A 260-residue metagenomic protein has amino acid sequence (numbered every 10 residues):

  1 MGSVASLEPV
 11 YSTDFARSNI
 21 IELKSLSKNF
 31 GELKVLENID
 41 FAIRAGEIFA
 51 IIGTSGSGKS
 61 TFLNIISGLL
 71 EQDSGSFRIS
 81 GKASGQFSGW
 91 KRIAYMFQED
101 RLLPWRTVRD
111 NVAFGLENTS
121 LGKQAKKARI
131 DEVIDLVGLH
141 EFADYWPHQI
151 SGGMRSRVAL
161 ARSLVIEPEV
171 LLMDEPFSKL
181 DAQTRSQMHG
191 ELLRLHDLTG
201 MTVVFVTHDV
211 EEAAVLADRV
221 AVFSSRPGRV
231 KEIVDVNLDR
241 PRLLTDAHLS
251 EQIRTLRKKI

Functional and structural regions predicted by a protein language model:
I52-T54: The feature captures the beta-strand-to-loop junction immediately N-terminal to the Walker
S67: Helix-to-loop junction immediately C-terminal to a conserved catalytic motif
K82-F97, N118, K123-K127, L243-A247: ABC ATPase NBD coupling module
Q124-F142, R194: Conserved ABC ATPase "signature" region
W146-I150, M154: Conserved ABC ATPase signature
V165-E169: A short, proline-enriched helix->beta-strand linker immediately N-terminal to the Walker B motif in ABC-type P-loop
